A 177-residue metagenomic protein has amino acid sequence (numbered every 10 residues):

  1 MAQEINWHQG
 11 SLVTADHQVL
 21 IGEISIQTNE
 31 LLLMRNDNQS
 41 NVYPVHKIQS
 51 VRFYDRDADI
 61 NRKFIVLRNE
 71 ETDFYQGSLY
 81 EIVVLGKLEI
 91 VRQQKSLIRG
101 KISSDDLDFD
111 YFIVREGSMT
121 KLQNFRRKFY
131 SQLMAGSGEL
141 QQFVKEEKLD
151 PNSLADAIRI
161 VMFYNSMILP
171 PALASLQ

Functional and structural regions predicted by a protein language model:
M1-N6, I160: Bacterial Sec-dependent N-terminal signal peptides
N6-A15: A short beta-strand micro-motif
A15, L20-Q132: Aromatic-patch recognition
F112-P171: Mixed-charge (acidic/basic) macromolecular-recognition segments
A174-S175: Intrinsically disordered, low-complexity segments enriched in small/polar and acidic residues
